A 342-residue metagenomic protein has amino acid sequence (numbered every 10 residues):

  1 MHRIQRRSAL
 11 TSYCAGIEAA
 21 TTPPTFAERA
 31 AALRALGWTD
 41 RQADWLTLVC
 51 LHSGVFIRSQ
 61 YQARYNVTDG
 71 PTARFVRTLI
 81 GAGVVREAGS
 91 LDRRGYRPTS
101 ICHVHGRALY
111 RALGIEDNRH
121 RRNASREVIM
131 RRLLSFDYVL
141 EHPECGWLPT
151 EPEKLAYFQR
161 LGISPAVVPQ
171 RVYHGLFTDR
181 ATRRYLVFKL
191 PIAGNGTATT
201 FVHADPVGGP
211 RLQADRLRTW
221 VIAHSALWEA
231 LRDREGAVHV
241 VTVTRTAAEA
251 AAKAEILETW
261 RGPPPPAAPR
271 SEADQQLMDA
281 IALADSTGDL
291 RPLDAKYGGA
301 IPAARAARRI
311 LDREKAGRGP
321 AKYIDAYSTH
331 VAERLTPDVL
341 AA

Functional and structural regions predicted by a protein language model:
M1-L109: Basic, Lys/Arg-rich alpha-helical nucleic-acid-recognition elements, primarily the DNA-binding modules of transcription
V49, V76-G83, Y138-G146, V221-R232 (+1 more regions): Hydrophobic, Leu/Ile/Phe/Ala-enriched alpha-helical segments that form helix-helix packing faces
V55-F56, L109-R121, N195-A204: Glycine-rich, often proline-containing surface loops adjacent to acidic residues and nearby aromatics that form
S100-M130: Short, amphipathic alpha-helical interaction segments positioned at domain boundaries
R122-R216: Exposed, interaction-prone assembly regions rather than primary DNA-binding/catalytic cores
A193-W228, G288-G317: Charge-rich, low-complexity terminal tails
D205-P265: Catalytic cores of nucleic-acid endonucleases
A247-A342: Non-catalytic C-terminal interaction segments of nucleic acid-processing enzymes
